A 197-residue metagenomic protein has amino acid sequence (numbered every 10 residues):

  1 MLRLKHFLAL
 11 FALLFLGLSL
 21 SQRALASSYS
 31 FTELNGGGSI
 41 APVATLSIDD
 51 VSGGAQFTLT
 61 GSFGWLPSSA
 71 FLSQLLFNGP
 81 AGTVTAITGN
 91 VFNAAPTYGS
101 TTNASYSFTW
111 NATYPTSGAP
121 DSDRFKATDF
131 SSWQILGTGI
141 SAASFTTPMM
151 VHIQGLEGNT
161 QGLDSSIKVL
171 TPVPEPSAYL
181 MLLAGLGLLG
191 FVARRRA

Functional and structural regions predicted by a protein language model:
L2, A9-F11, Q22-S27, T160-V192: Short, threonine-centered small-residue motifs that mark membrane-proximal processing/anchoring sites and TM-junction
H6-A9, T32-E33: Short helix-onset patch at the extreme N-terminus, typifying the N->h transition of secretory signal peptides
S27-P172: Mature extracellular "passenger" or substrate-interacting domains of secreted, surface-exposed proteins
R194-A197: Short, charged juxtamembrane terminal tails flanking transmembrane helices
